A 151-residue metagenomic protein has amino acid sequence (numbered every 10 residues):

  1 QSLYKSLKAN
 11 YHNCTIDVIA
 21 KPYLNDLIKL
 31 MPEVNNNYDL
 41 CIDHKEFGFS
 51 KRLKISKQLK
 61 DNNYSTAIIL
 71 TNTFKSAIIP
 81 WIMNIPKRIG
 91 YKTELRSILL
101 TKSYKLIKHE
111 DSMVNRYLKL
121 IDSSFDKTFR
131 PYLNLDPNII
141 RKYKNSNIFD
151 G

Functional and structural regions predicted by a protein language model:
Q1-G151: Catalytic machinery of carbohydrate-active enzymes, primarily nucleotide-sugar-dependent glycosyltransferases
